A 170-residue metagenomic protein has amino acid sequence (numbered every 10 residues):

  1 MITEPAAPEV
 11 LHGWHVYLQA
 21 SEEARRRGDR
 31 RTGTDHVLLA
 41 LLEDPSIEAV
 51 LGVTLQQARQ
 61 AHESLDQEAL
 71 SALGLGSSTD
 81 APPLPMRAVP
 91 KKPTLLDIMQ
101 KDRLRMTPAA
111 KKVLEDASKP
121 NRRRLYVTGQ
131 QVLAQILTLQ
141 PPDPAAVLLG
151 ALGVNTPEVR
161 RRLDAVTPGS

Functional and structural regions predicted by a protein language model:
M1-S170: Histone-fold recognition with a strong bias for associated Lys/Arg-rich disordered tails
